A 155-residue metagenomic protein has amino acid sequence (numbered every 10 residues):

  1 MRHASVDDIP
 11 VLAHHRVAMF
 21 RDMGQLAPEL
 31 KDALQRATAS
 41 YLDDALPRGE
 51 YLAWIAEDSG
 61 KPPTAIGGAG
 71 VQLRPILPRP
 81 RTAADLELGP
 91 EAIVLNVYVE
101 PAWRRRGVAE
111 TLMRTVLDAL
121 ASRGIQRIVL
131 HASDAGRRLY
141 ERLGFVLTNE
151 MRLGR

Functional and structural regions predicted by a protein language model:
M1-H14, Q25: A short beta-loop-alpha structural element at the N-terminal edge of CoA-dependent acyl/N-acetyltransferase catalytic
K31-D58, I76: Active-site rim helix/loop that mediates acceptor-substrate recognition in acyltransferases
I55, P63-L73, I93, Y98: Conserved beta-strand in the GNAT
I76-T82, V129-A135, E141, V146-R155: Conserved catalytic-core motifs of GNAT/GCN5-like acyltransferases
R81-P101, L153: Conserved acetyl-CoA binding element of GNAT-fold acetyltransferases
W103-T115: Conserved acetyl-CoA pyrophosphate-binding loop and the N-cap/start of the following alpha-helix in GNAT-like
M113, L120-A132: Conserved GNAT acetyl-CoA-binding A-motif
